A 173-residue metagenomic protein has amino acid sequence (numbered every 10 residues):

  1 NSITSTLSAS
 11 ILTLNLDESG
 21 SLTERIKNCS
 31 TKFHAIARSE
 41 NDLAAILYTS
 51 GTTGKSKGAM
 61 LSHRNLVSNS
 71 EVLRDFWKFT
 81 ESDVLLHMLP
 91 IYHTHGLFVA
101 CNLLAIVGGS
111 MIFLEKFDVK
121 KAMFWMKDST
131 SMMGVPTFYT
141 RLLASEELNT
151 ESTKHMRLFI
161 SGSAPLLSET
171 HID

Functional and structural regions predicted by a protein language model:
N1-S2, G20, F117-D118, S129-D173: Adenylate-forming
N1-S2, L12-L14, K57-M60, H87 (+1 more regions): Short beta-strand->loop structural element characteristic of the AMP-binding/adenylate-forming
I3-E40: ANL superfamily adenylate-forming
C29, N41, H63-R64, L89 (+1 more regions): Structural detector for helix-capping/boundary residues
C29-Y48, K55, K78-V84: Conserved pre-ATP/AMP-binding loop-to-beta segment of ANL
L43, T49-T52, L85, I91 (+2 more regions): Conserved S/T- and glycine-rich ATP-binding loop of Class I adenylate-forming
A44-E71: Conserved AMP-binding A3 loop
V67-V84, Y92-S131, S145: Conserved AMP-binding/adenylation subdomain of ANL enzymes
